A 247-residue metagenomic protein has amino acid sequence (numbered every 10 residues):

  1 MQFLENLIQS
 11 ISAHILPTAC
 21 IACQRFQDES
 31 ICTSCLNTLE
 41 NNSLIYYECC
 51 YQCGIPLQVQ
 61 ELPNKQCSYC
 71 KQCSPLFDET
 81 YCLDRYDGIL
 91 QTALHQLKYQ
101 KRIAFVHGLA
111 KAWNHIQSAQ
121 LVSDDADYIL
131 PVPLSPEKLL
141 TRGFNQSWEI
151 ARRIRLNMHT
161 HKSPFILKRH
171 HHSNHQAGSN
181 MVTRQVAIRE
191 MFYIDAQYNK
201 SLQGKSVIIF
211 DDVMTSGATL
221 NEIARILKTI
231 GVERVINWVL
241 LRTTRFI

Functional and structural regions predicted by a protein language model:
M1-I247: Glycine-rich phosphate/pyrophosphate-handling loop used in enzymes and phosphotransfer proteins
